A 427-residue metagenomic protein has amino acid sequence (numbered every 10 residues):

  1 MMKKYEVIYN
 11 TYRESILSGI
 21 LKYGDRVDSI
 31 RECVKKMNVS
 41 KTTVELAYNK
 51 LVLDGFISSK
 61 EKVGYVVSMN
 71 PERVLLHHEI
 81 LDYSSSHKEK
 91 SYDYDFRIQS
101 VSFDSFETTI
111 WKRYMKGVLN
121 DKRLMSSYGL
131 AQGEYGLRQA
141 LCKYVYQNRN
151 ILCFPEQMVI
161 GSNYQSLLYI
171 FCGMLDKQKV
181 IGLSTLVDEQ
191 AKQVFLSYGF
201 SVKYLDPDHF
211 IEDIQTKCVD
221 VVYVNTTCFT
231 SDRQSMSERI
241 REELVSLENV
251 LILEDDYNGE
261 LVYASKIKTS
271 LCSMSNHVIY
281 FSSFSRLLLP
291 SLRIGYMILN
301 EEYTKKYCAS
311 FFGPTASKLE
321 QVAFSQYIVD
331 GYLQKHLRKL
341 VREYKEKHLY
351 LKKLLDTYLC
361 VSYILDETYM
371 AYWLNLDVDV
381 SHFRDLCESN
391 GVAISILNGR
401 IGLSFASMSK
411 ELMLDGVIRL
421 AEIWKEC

Functional and structural regions predicted by a protein language model:
M1-K116, S126, S310-Q321, S325-Q326 (+8 more regions): N-terminal basic, amphipathic alpha-helical segments
Y65, Y223, G295-I298: Short glycine- and hydrophobic/aromatic-rich loop-to-beta-strand nucleating segment in the catalytic cores
N70-E72, N276, F284, L299-Y303 (+2 more regions): Short loop segments at secondary-structure junctions
K116-N120, C142-Y146, S325, D356: Amphipathic, well-packed alpha-helical segments that form the structural scaffold of globular domains
L124-N249, G259-M274, I279, Y344: Conserved core of the PLP fold type I
L186-Q190, E302, N398-G399: Short, polar loop motifs at secondary-structure junctions
I279-L355, S362-I364: PLP-dependent aminotransferase class I/II
